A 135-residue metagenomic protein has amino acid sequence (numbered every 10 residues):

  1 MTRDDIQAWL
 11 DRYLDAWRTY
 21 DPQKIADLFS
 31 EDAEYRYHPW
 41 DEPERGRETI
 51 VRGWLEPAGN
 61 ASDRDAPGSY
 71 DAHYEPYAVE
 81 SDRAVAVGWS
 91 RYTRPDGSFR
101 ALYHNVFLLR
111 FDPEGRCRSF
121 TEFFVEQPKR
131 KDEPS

Functional and structural regions predicted by a protein language model:
M1-E31, K131-S135: Short, low-complexity N-terminal intrinsically disordered segments enriched in polar/charged residues
R3, Q23-D82: A solvent-exposed, acidic/Ser-Thr-rich amphipathic alpha-helical stretch
A8, G68-Y70, A101-Y103: Short solvent-exposed loop/turn micro-motifs enriched in small/polar/acidic residues
F29, S90-Y92, F124: Short beta-strand segments enriched in hydrophobic/aromatic residues within well-folded beta-rich domains
I50, D71-A78, S90, H104-F111 (+1 more regions): Hydrophobic/aromatic beta-strand elements that line small-molecule binding cavities or substrate pockets in beta-rich
A84-E114: Exposed beta-sheet edge and beta->alpha loop/turn motif
L102-S135: Short beta-strand edge/turn micro-motifs at domain boundaries
